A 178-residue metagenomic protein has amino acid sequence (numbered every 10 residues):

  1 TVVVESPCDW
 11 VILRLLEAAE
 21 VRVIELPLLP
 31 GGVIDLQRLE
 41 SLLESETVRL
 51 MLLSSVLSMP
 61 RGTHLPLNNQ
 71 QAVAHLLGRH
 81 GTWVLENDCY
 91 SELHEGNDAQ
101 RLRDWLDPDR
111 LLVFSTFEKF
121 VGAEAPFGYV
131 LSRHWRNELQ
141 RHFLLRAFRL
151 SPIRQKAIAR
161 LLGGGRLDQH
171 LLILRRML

Functional and structural regions predicted by a protein language model:
T1-W10: Conserved PLP-anchoring active-site segment centered on the Schiff-base-forming lysine
V3, R49-S54, L85, V113 (+1 more regions): Structural motif
L15-L16: Short hydrophobic alpha-helical segments of the AMP-binding
V21, L77-T82, P108-D109: A short helix->loop->beta-strand "cap" motif at the edges of active sites that frequently abuts
R22-P30: Short beta-strand->loop structural element characteristic of the AMP-binding/adenylate-forming
G32-E95: Active-site phosphate-binding strand-loop segment of PLP-dependent enzymes
D107, L112-R175: Conserved core segment of the aminotransferase class I/II
